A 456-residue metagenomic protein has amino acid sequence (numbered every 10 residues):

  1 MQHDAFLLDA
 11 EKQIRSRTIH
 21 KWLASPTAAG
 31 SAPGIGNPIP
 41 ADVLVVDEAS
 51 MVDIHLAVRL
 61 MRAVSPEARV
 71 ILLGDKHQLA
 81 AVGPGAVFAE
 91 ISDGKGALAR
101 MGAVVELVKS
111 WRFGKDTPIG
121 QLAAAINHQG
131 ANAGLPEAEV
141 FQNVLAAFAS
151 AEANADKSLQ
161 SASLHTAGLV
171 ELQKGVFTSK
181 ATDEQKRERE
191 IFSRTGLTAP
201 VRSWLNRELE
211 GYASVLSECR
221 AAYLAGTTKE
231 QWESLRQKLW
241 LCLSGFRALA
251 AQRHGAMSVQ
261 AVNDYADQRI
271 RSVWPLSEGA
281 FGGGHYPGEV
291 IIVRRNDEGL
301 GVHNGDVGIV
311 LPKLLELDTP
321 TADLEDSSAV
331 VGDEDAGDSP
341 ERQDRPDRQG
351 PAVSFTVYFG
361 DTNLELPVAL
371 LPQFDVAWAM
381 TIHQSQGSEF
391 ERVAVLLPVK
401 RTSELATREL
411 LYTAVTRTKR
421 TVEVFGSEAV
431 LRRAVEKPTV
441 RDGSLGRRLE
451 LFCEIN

Functional and structural regions predicted by a protein language model:
M1-P40, M380: Inter-Walker segment of RecA-like/P-loop motor cores
L23, V52-D53, L79-A80: Catalytic P-loop NTPase motifs of RecA-like helicase/translocase cores
P40-V43, E67-I71, T421-E423: Loop/turn-to-beta-strand initiation segments
D47-E48, G74: Walker B catalytic acidic pair
S50-M51, V58, H77-Q78: Catalytic acidic motif of RecA-like/P-loop NTPases
I54-A68, F88-E90: Short, conserved "post-DEAD/DEAH" coupling segment immediately C-terminal to helicase motif II within the SF2/RecA-like
H77, A81-I291, D297-L300, T321 (+3 more regions): Conserved helicase motor core of P-loop NTPases
D306-N456: C-terminal accessory regions
